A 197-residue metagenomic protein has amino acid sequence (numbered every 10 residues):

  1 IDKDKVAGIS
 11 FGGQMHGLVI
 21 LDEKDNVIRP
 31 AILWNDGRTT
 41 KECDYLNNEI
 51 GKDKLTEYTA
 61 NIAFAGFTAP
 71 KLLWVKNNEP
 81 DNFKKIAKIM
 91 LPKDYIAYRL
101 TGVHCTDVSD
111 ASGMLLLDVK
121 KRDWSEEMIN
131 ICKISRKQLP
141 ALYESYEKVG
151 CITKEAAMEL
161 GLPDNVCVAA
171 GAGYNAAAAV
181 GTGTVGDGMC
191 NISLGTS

Functional and structural regions predicted by a protein language model:
D2-L72: Active-site phosphate-binding/coordination module
D2-V6, F83-K84, L162-D164, V185-D187: Short helix-loop-beta connector
M15, G37-R38, I62, Y146-K148 (+2 more regions): Acidic, glycine-rich active-site loops and adjacent beta-strand->loop/helix elements that engage anionic groups
H16, P70, D94, M189 (+1 more regions): Change "...and in nucleic-acid phosphodiester-cleaving endonucleases..." to "...and in nucleic-acid processing enzymes
G17-I20, M114, A177-V180: Short beta-strand scaffold segments in enzyme catalytic cores
D22-K24, L100-G102, G186: Short acidic-glycine loop/turn motifs at beta-strand connectors
K54-G173: Gly/Ser/Thr-rich active-site cleft segment
M158, L162-S197: Catalytic phosphate/nucleotide-handling subdomain of diverse soluble enzymes
